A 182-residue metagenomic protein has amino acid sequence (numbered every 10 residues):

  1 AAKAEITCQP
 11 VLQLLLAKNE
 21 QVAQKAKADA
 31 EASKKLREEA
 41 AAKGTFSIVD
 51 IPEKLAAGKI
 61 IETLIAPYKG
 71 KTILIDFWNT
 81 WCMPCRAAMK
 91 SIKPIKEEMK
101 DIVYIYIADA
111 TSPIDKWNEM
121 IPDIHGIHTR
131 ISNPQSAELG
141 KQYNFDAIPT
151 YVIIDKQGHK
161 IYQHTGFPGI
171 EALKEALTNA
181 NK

Functional and structural regions predicted by a protein language model:
A1-G70: Oxidative protein folding and maturation machinery
V49-P52, I65, N79-P84, I107-S112 (+4 more regions): Short, contiguous acidic/charged loop-to-helix segments that flank catalytic cores in large enzymes
G58, E62, M89-K93, I114 (+4 more regions): Extracytoplasmic/secreted envelope proteins and their assembly/folding machinery, especially bacterial periplasmic
K71-I73, F77-W81, A147: Short pre-active-site segment immediately N-terminal to redox-active cysteine/selenocysteine motifs in thiol-based
F77-P94: Conserved redox-active cysteine motifs that mediate thiol-disulfide chemistry, especially di-cysteine Cys-X(1-2)-Cys
A87, P134-T178: Thiol/disulfide oxidoreductase modules built on the thioredoxin-like
P94-S136, K141, F145-I148: Conserved segment of the thioredoxin-like fold in thiol-based oxidoreductases
